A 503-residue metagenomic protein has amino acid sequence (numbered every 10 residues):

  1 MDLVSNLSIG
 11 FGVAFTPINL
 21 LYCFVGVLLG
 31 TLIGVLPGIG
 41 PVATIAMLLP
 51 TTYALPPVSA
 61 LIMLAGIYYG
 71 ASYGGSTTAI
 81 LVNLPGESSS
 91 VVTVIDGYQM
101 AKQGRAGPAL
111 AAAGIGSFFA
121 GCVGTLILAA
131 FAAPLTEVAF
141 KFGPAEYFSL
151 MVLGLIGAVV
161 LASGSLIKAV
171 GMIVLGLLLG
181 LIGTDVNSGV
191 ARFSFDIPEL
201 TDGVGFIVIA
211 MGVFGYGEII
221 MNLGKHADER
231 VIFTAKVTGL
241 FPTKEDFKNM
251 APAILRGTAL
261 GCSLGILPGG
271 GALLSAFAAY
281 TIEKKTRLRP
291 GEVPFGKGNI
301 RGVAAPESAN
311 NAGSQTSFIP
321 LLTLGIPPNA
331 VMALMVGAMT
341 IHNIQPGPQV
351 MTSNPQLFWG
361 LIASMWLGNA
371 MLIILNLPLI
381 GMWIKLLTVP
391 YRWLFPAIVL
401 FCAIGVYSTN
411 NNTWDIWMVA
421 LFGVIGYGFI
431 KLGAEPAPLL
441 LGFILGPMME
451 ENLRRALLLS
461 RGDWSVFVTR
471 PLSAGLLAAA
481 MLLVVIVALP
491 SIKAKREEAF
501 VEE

Functional and structural regions predicted by a protein language model:
M1-A60, E137-A139, F193-N299, I384 (+3 more regions): Helix-loop-helix hairpins and the membrane-proximal interhelical loops of multi-pass alpha-helical transport proteins
V27-P41, G70-N83, A158-S163, A259-P268 (+3 more regions): Transmembrane alpha-helix interface/packing and boundary motifs in multi-pass membrane proteins, characterized by
I33-V42, I80-V91, V123-I127, L264-L274 (+4 more regions): Short helix-coil transition sites and intra-membrane helix breaks within transmembrane domains of multi-pass
P41-P50, L64, A79-Q99, A129-A130 (+7 more regions): Re-entrant/interfacial helical elements at transmembrane boundaries that shape and gate the permeation pathway
V58-I62, Q99-G116, R289-G302, A330-A333 (+1 more regions): Membrane-interface alpha-helices at helix entry/exit sites of multi-pass transporters
Y68-I80, G86, N299-L324, P328 (+1 more regions): A structural-propensity feature for long, helix-poor, extended segments
Y69-G74, I115-I127, L179, A304-F318 (+2 more regions): Membrane-embedded alpha-helical segments of transport systems, primarily multispan ion/solute transporters
A111-A227, I341-K495: Membrane-embedded alpha-helical modules
